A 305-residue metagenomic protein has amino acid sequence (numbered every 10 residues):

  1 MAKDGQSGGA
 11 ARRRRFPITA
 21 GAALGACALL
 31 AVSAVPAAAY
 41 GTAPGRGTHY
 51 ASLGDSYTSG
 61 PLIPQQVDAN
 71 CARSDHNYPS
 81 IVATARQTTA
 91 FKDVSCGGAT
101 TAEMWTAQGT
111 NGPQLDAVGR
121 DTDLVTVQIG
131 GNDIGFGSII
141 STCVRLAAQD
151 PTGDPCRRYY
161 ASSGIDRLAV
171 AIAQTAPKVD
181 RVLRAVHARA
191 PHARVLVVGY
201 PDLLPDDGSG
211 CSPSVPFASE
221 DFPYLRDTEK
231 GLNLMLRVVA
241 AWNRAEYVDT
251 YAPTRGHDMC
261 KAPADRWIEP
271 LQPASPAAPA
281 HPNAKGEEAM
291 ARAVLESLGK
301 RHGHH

Functional and structural regions predicted by a protein language model:
A2-G41: Secretory targeting and sorting signals
Y40-G98, L115-D116, V144-D150: Serine-esterase "nucleophile elbow" of acetyl-processing enzymes
H49-G54, T58, F91-S95, D123-Q128 (+3 more regions): Structural recognition of the beta-strand scaffold that forms the well-ordered cores of secreted hydrolase catalytic
P61-Q65, M104-W105, F136-I140, D207-S209: Short, solvent-exposed loop/turn and secondary-structure capping segments
V82-T89, K178-R194, T228-D249: A structural motif corresponding to the C-terminal end of an alpha-helix and its immediate exit/capping segment
W105-D121: Short, well-structured alpha-helical segments in soluble
I139-V170, D202-E229: Serine-dependent acyl-ester chemistry module
P201-H304: Catalytic His-Asp segment of secreted/periplasmic serine-dependent ester chemistry enzymes
